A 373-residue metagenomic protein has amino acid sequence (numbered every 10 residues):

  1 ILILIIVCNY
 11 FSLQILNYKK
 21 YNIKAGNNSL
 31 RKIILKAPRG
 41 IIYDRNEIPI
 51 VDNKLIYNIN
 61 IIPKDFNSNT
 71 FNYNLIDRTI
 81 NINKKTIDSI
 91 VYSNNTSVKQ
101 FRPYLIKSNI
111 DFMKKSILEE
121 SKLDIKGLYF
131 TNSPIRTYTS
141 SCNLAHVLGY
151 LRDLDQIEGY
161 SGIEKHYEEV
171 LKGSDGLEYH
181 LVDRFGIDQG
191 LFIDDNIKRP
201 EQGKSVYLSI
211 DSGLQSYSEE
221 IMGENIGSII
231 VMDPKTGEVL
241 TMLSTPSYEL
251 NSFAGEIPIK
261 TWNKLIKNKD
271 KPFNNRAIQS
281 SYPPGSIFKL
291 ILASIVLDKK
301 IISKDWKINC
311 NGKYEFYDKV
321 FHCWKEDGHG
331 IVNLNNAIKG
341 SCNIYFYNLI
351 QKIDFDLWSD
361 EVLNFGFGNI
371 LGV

Functional and structural regions predicted by a protein language model:
I1-K20: Hydrophobic alpha-helical transmembrane signal-anchor segments
N22-L35, G213-G223: Short, basic/aromatic recognition patches
S29-L30, Y57-F66, Y73-D77, Q100-S108 (+6 more regions): Second-shell loop/turn segments in exported
I33-I80: Juxtamembrane extramembrane loops of integral membrane proteins
L35-P38, R45, K54-I56, F101 (+13 more regions): Extracytoplasmic
V51, D183-I197, P234-I287, I291-V373: Beta-lactam-recognizing serine transpeptidase/beta-lactamase-like catalytic domain environment
L75-R78, N95-G203: Small/polar-residue-rich segments within soluble enzyme cores
D188-S228, M232-K235: Conserved, well-ordered alpha-helix/loop/beta-strand core segments that scaffold catalytic motifs
